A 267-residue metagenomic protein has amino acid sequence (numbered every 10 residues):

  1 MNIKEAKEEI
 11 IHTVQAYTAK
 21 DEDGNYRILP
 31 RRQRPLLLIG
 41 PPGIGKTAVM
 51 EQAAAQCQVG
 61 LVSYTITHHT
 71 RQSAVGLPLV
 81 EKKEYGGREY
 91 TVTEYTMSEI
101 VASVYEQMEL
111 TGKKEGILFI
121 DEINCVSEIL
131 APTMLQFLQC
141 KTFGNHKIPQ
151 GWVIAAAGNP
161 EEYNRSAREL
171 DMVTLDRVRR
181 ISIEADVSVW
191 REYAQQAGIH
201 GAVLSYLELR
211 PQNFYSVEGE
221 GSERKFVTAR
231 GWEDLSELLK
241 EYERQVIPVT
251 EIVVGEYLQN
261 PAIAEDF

Functional and structural regions predicted by a protein language model:
M1-L209: AAA+ P-loop NTPase catalytic core and its hallmark functional loops
C140, L238-E241, A264: Amphipathic alpha-helical interaction surfaces
Y193-L258: Conserved AAA+ ATPase small/helical "lid" subdomain
E256-F267: Accessory nucleic acid-recognition modules appended to NTPase machines
